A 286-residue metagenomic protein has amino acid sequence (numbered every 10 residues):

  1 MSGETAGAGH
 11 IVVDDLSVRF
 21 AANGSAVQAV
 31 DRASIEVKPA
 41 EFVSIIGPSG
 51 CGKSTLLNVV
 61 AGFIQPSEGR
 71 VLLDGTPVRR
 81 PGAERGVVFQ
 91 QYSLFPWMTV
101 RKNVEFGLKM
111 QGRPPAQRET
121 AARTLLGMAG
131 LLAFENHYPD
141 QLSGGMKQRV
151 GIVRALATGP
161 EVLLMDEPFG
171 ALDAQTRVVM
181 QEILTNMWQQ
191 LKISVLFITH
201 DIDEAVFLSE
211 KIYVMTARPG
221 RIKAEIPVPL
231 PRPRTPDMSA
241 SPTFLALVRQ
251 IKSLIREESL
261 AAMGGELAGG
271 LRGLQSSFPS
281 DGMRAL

Functional and structural regions predicted by a protein language model:
I46-P48: The feature captures the beta-strand-to-loop junction immediately N-terminal to the Walker
A61: Helix-to-loop junction immediately C-terminal to a conserved catalytic motif
G69-P81, A121: Conserved ABC transporter NBD signature motif
M98-F106: Short coil-to-helix segment of the ABC ATPase nucleotide-binding domain corresponding to the Q-loop/switch region
K109, A116-F134, N186: Conserved ABC ATPase "signature" region
H137-D140, T158: Conserved signature/switch motifs of ABC ATPase nucleotide-binding domains
I152: Hydrophobic anchor residue at the start of the ABC signature
L163-D166: Catalytic Walker B motif of ABC-type/P-loop ATPase nucleotide-binding domains
